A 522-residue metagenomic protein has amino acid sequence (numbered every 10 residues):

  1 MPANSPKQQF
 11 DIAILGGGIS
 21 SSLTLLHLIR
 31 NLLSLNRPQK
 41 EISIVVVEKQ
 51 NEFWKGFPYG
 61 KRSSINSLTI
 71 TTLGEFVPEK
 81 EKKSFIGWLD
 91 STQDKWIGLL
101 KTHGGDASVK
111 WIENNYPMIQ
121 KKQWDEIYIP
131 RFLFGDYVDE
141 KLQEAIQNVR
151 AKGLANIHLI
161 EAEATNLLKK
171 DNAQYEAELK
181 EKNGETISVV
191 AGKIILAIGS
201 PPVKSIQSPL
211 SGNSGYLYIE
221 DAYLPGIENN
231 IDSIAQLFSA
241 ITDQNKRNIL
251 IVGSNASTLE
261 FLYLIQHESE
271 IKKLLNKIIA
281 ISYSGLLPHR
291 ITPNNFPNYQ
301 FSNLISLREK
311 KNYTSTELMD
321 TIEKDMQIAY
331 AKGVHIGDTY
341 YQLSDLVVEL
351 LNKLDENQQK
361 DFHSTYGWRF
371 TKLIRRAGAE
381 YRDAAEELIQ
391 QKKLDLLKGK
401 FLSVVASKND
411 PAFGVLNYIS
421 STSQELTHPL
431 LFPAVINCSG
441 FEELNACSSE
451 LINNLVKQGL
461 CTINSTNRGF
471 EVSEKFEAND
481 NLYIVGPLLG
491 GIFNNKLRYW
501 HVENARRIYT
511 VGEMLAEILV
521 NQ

Functional and structural regions predicted by a protein language model:
P2-S63, Y116-A256, E260-Q522: Flavin (primarily FAD) cofactor-binding/catalytic cores of flavoenzymes
E48-Y116: Redox-cofactor-proximal catalytic regions of oxidoreductases
